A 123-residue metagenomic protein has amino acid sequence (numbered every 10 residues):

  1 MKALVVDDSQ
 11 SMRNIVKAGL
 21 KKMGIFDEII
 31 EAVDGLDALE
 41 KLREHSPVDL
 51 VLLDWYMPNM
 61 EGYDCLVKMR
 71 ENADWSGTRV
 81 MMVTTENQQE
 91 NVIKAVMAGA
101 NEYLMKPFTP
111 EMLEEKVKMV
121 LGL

Functional and structural regions predicted by a protein language model:
Q10-I30: Two-component/phosphorelay signaling modules centered on CheY-like receiver
E31-E40, G62: Helix N-cap/capping motif at the beta->alpha junctions
E40, Y63-S76: Short amphipathic alpha-helix used as the core "switch/output" element in two-component signaling
S46-L52: Active-site beta3 strand of CheY-like receiver
M57: Receiver (REC) domain active-site loop signature in two-component systems and cognate sites in sensor histidine kinases
F108-V117: C-terminal output helix
